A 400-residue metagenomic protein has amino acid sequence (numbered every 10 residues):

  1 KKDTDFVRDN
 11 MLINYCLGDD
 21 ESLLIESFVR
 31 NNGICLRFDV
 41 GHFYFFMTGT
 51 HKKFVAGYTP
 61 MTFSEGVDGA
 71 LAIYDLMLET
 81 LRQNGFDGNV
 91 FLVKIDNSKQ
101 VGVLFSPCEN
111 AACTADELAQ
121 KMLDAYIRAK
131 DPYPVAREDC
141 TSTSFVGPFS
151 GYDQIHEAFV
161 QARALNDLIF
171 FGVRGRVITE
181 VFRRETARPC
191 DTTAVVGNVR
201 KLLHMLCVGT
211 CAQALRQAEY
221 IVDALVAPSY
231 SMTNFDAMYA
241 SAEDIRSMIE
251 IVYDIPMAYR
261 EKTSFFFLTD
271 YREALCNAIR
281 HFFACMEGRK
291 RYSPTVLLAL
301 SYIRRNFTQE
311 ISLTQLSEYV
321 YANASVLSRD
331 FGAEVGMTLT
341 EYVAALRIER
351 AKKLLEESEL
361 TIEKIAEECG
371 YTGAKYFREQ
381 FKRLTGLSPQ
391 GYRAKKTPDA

Functional and structural regions predicted by a protein language model:
K1-D124, F145-G151, H156-F170, R174-L206 (+2 more regions): Interdomain helical linkers/hinges and coiled-coil/dimerization scaffolds that transmit conformational signals
F91-S98, A129-T143: Catalytic core regions of nucleotide second-messenger enzymes
Q161, L165-L168, A194-M205, Q213 (+5 more regions): Solvent-exposed, amphipathic alpha-helical segments
R188, Y259-L298, T314, V320 (+2 more regions): Short, Lys/Arg-enriched, Trp-marked, Pro/Gly-tolerant hinge/linker segments that flank
Y220-I249, Y253: Short, charge-rich amphipathic alpha-helical segments embedded in non-transmembrane helical bundles/solenoids
A224-Y230, I279-E287, L300-I311, F331-V335 (+3 more regions): Basic, amphipathic alpha-helical hairpins
N277, E310-L346, A366-S388: Basic/polar phosphate-binding segments, predominantly the helix-turn-helix DNA-binding elements of transcriptional
L300-S301, A333-T372, A394-A400: Terminal helix-turn-helix DNA-binding modules in bacterial transcription factors
